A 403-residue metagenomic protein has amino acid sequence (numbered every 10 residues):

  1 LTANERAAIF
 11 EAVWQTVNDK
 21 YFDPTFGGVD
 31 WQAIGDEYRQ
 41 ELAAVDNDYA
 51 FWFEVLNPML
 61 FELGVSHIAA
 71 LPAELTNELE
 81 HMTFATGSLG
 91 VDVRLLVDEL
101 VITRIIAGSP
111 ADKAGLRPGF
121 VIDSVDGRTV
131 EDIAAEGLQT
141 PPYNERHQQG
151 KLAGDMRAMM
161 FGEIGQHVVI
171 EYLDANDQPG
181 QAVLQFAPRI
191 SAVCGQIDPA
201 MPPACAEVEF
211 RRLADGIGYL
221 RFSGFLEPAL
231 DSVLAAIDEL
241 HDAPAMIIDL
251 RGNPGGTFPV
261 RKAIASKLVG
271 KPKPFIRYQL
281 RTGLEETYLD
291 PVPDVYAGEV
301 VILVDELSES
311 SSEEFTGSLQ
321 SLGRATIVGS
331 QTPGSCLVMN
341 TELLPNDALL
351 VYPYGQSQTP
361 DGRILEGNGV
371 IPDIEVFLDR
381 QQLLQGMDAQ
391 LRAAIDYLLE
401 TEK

Functional and structural regions predicted by a protein language model:
T2-F26: Mature N-terminal segment immediately following signal peptide/propeptide cleavage in secreted/periplasmic
V13, R104, G216-G224, P353: Active-site-proximal beta-strand elements of phosphoester/diester hydrolases
T25-D98, E163-V169, L173-E207, I395 (+1 more regions): Extended, small/polar residue-biased N-terminal targeting/export presequences and adjacent propeptide/linker tracts
A44, P118-V169, V260, S335-C336 (+1 more regions): PDZ domains, with a preference for the canonical peptide-binding region formed by the helix
M82-D132, L226-E227, G355-Q356: PDZ/PDZ-like domain segments forming the peptide/carboxylate-binding groove, activating on the N-terminal beta-strands
A111-H147, L220, I247-D249, L319-L322 (+3 more regions): Conserved PDZ fold ligand-binding element
G162-P345, L383, Y397-L399: Cleft-lining beta-strand/loop regions that shape enzyme active-site pockets
I374-K403: Low-complexity, Gly/Ser/Thr/Pro-rich intrinsically disordered linker/tail segments
